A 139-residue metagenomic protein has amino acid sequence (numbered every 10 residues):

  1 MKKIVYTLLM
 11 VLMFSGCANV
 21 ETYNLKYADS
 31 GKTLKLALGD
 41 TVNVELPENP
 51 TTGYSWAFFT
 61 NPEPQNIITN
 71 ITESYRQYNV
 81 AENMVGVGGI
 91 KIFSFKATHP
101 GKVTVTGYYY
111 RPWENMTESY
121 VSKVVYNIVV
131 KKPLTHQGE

Functional and structural regions predicted by a protein language model:
K2-T7: Sec-dependent signal peptide recognition, specifically the positively charged N-region followed immediately by
S15-G16: C-terminal motif of bacterial Sec signal peptides marking the signal peptidase cleavage site
N19-N43, N49: N-terminal edge beta-strand
E21-A28, E114-E139: Extracytoplasmic/periplasmic copper-protein system
T52, T60-N79: Short, solvent-exposed loop/linker segments at beta-strand-coil boundaries, enriched for Pro/Gly and Ser/Thr
V85-I92: Aromatic sugar-binding surface patches on proteins that engage polysaccharides or sugar-phosphate polymers
F95-V105: Glycine-centered tight-turn and secondary-structure capping sites
Y108-P112: Beta-strand-rich extracellular modules
